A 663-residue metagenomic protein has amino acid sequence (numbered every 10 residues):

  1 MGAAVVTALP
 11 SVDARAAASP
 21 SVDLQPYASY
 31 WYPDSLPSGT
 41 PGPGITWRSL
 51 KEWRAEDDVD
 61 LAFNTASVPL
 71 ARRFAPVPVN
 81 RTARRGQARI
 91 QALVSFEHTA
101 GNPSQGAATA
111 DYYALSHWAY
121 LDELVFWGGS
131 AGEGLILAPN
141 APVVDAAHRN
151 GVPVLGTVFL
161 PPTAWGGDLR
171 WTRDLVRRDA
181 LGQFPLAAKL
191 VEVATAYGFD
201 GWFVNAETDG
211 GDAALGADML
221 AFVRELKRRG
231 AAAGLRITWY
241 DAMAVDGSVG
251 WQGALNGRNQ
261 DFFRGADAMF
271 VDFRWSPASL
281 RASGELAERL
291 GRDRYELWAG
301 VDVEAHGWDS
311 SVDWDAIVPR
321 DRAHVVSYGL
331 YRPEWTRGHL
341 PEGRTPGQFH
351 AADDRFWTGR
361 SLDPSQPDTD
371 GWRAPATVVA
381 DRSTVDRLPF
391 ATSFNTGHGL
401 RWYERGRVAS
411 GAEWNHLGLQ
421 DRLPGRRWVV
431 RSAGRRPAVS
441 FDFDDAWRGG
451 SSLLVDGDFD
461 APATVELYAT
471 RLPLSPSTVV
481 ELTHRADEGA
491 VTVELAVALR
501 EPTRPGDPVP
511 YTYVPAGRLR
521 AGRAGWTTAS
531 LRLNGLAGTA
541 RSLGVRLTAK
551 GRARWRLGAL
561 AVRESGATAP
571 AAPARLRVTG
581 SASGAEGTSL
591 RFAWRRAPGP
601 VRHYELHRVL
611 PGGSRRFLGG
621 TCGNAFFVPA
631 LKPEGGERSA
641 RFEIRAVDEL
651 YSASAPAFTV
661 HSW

Functional and structural regions predicted by a protein language model:
P20-N64, L297, V301-A438: Substrate-binding cleft of secreted/luminal carbohydrate-active enzymes
A83-A282: Chitinase-like catalytic core of GlcNAc-active glycosidases
A433-T464, R518: Short carbohydrate-recognition loop motifs
T464-V497, T527-R532, L543-V545, L560: Extra-cytoplasmic beta-strand recognition segments
R504-A540: Extracellular carbohydrate recognition and processing domains and analogous Trp-centered ligand-binding platforms
E586-V601: Conserved aromatic anchor
H603-E637: Recognizes extended acidic, P/S/T-rich segments that occur within or adjacent to Ig-like beta-sandwich modules
F626-V660: Beta-strand-rich modules
